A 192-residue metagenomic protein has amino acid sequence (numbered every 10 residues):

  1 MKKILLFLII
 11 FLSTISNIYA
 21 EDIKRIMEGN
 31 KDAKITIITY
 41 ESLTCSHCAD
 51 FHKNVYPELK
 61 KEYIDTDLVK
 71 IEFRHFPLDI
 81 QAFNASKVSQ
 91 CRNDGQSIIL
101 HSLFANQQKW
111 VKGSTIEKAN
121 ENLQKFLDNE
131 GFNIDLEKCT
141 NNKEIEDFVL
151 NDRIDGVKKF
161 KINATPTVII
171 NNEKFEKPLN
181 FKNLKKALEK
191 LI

Functional and structural regions predicted by a protein language model:
M1-F83, D128, I145-F160, E189-I192: Extracytoplasmic thiol/disulfide redox context detector
P77-A164, I169-K182, K186-I192: Cysteine-centric redox/oxidoreductase cores and disulfide-bonded domains
